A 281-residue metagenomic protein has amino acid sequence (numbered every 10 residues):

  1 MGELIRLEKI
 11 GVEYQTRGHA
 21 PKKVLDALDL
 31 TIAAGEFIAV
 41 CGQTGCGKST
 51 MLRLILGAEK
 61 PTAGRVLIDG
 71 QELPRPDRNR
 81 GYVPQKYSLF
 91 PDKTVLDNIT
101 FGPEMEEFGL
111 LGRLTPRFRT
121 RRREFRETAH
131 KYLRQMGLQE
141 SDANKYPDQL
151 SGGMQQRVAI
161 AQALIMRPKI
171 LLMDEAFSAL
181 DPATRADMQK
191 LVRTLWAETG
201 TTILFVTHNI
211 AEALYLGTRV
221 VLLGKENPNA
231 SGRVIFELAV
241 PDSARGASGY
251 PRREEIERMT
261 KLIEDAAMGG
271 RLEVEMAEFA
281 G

Functional and structural regions predicted by a protein language model:
C41-Q43: The feature captures the beta-strand-to-loop junction immediately N-terminal to the Walker
L56: Helix-to-loop junction immediately C-terminal to a conserved catalytic motif
G64-R75: Conserved ABC transporter NBD signature motif
L96-E104, G112-P116: Short helical segment in ABC ATPase nucleotide-binding domains corresponding to the A-loop/adjacent helical element
G112-S141, T194: Conserved ABC ATPase "signature" region
Y146-L150, M154: Conserved ABC ATPase signature
I165-K169: A short, proline-enriched helix->beta-strand linker immediately N-terminal to the Walker B motif in ABC-type P-loop
